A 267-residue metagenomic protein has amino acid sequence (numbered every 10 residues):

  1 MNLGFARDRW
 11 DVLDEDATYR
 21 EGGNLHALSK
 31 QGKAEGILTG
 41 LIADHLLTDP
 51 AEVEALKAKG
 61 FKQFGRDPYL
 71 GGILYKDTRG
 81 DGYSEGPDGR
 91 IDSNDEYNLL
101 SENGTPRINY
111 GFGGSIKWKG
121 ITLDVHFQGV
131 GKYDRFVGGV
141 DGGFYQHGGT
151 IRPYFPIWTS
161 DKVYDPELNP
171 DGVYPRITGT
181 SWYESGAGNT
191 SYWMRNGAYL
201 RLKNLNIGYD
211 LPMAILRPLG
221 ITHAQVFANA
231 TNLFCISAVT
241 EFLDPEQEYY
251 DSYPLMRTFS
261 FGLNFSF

Functional and structural regions predicted by a protein language model:
M1, V125, V226-A228, L263: Membrane-embedded beta-strand positions of outer-membrane beta-barrel proteins
N2-E102, S160-E167: Conserved small-residue
L3-R9, W118-G120, G129-Y133, N204 (+3 more regions): Transmembrane beta-strands of outer-membrane beta-barrel pores
D8-A27, K132-D161, I236-L243: Outer-membrane beta-barrel and related beta-rich outer-membrane complex signature in Gram-negative bacteria
R20-E54, K162-V163, E167-D171, S185-T190 (+1 more regions): C-terminal beta-signal and terminal closure region of outer-membrane beta-barrel proteins
I108, K119-I121, A198, G220-A224 (+1 more regions): Outer-envelope beta-barrel architecture signal
G120-D124, A214-I215: Repeated loop/turn-to-beta-strand initiation elements of outer-membrane beta-barrel proteins
V130-G220, A224-Q225, A230: Extracytoplasmic gating/loop element in the C-terminal half of outer-membrane beta-barrel translocons and assembly
